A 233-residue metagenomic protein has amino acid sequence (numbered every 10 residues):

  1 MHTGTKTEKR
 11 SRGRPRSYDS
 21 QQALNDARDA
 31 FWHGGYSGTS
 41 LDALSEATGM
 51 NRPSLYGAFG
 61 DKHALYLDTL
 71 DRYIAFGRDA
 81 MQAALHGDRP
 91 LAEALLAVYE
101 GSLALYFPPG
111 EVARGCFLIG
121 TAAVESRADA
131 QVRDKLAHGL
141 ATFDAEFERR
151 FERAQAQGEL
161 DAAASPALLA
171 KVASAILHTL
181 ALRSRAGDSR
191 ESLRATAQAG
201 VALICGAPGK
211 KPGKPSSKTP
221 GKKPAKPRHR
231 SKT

Functional and structural regions predicted by a protein language model:
M1-R10, A97-P108, A141-A145, R149-Q157 (+3 more regions): C-terminal peripheral helix-coil segments that are non-catalytic and often amphipathic
H2, Q22, A30-A64, D68: Helix-turn-helix
D19-R28, L44, T69-Y73, G77 (+1 more regions): Generic hydrophobic, amphipathic alpha-helix propensity
Q21, N25, P53, C116-I119: Short alpha-helical elements of helix-turn-helix
D26-A27, T48, A154, A170: Small-residue (primarily alanine) positions within well-ordered alpha-helices, especially packing/interaction faces
D68, A75, Q82-R114, P166-A173: Hydrophobic alpha-helical connector segments
R72, F76, A83, Q131-T142 (+1 more regions): Short, solvent-exposed amphipathic helices
A94-L95, P109-Q131: Amphipathic alpha-helical segments used for helix-helix packing
